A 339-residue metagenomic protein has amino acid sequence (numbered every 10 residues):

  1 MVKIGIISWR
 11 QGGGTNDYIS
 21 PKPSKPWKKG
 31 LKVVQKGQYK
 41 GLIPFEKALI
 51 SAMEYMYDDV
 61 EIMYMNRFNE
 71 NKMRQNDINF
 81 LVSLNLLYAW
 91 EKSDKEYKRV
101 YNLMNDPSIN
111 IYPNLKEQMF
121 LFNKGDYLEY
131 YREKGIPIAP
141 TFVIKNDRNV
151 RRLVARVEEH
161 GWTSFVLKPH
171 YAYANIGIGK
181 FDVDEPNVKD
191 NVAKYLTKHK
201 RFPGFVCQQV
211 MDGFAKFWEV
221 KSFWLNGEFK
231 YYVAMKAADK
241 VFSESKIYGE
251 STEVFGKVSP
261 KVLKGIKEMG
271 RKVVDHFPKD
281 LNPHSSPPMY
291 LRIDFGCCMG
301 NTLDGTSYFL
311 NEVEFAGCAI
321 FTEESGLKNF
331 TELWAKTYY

Functional and structural regions predicted by a protein language model:
V2, I6, M104-S108, L115-F217 (+2 more regions): Active-site nucleotide/adenylate-binding loops and adjacent lid/helix of ATP-dependent enzymes
I6-W9, V82, L225: Short hydrophobic segments within beta-strands
R10-G12, N85-L87, E117-M119, Y171-Y173 (+5 more regions): Short, solvent-exposed loop/turn segments at secondary-structure junctions
Q11-G13, Y18-P21, Q38-K145, R151-R152: Conserved N-proximal alpha/beta basic substrate-recognition cap immediately N-terminal to, or forming the N-lobe
N16-G41, S243-F255: A solvent-exposed, charged loop/short amphipathic helix patch at secondary-structure junctions
F165, K230-Y231, L291, F309-N311: Protein kinase-like catalytic core scaffold
I176, K180-N282, G296-F309: Phosphate-binding site of ATP-dependent enzymes
N282-M289, C297-Y339: C-terminal active-site "lid" helix and adjoining low-complexity regulatory extension at the edge of ATP-using catalytic
